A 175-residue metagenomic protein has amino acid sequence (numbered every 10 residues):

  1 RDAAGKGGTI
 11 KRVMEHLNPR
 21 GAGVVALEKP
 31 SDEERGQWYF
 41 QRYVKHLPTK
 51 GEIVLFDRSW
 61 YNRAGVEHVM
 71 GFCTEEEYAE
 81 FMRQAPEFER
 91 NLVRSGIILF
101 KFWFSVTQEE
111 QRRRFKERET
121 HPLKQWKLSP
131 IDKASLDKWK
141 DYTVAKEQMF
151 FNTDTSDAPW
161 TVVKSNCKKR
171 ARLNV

Functional and structural regions predicted by a protein language model:
R1-M14: Glycine-rich phosphate-binding P-loop
D2, L55, F102, V163: Residue-level signature of catalytic and energy-coupling elements of molecular machines, predominantly ATP/GTP-dependent
L17-K29, L47, L123-K138: Acidic, His- and aromatic-enriched active-site or binding-groove loops in soluble protein domains that engage sugars
N18-G23, T49-E52, L92-F100, H121-K124 (+1 more regions): Short glycine-/polar-rich loops that comprise or flank the Walker A/P-loop and associated switch/sensor motifs
P19-R83: Conserved nucleotide-sensing/catalytic segment adjacent to the nucleotide-binding pocket in NTP-handling enzymes
P30-E33, S59-N62, S105-R112, D132 (+1 more regions): Conserved nucleotide-binding/hydrolysis micro-motifs of P-loop NTPases
V66-M82, L92-V144: A glycine- and Lys/Arg-enriched "phosphate-lid" helix/loop adjacent to the NTP-binding pocket of small-molecule kinases
Y142-V175: NTP-dependent small-molecule kinase module
